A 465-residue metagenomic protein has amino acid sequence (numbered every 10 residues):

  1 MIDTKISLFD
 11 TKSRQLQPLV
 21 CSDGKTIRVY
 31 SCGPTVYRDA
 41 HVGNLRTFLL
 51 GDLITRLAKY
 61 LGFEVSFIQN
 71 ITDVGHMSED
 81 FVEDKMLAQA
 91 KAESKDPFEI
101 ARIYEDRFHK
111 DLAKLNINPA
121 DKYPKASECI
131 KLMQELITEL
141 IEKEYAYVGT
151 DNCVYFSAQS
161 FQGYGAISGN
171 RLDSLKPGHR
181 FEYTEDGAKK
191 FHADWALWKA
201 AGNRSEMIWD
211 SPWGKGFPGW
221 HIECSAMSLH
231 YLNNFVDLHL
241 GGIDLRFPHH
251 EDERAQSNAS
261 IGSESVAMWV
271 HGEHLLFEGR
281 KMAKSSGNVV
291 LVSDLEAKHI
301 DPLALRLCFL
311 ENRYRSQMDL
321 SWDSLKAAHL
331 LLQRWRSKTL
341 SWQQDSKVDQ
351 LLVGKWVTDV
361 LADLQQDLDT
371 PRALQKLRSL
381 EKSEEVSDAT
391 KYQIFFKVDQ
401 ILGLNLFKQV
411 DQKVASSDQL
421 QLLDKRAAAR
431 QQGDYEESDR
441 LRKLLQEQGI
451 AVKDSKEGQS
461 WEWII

Functional and structural regions predicted by a protein language model:
M1-Y37, D52, K110, K131-S341: Alpha-helical recognition segments enriched in aromatics with Gly/Pro capping that present substrate-recognition
D3, S13-P18, S22-N116, E457 (+1 more regions): N-terminal, positively charged nucleic-acid-binding surface of large information/translation enzymes
E64-S66, E144-T150, E384, A451-K453: Short, well-structured beta-strand/strand-turn elements
I68-H76, A101-F108, N118-M133, D151-Q159: Short, glycine/charge-rich beta-strand/loop segments that flank catalytic centers and engage negatively charged groups
A90-D96, Y123-S127, G242: The substrate-binding groove and active-site-proximal loops of carbohydrate-active enzymes, especially glycoside
A120-P124, H239-G241, E385-A389: Short catalytic-loop micro-motif centered on adjacent basic/acidic residues
K281-K284, N288-I465: Structural preference for alpha-helix termini/caps and helix-kink/transition segments
